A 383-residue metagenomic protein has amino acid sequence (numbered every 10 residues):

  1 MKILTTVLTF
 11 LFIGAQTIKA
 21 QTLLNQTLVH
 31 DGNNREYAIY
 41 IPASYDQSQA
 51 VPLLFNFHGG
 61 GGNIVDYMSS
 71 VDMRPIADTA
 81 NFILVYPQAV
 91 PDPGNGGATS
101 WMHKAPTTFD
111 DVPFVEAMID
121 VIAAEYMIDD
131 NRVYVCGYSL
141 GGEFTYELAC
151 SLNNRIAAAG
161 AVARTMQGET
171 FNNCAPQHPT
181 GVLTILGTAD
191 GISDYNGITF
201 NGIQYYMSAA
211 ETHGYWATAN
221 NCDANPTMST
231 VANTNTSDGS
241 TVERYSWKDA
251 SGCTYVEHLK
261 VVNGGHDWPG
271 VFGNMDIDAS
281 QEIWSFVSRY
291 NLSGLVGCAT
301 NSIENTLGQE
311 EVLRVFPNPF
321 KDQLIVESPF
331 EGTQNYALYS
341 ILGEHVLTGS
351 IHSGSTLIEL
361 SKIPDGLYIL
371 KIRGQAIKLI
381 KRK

Functional and structural regions predicted by a protein language model:
M1-T22, S302-I303, Q309-E310, E344 (+1 more regions): Bacterial Sec-dependent N-terminal signal peptides
I18-L53, D66, T79, C136-G160 (+7 more regions): A domain-start/cap signature at the N-terminus of enzymes
L24, L28-S44, S48-Y134, F144-E147 (+2 more regions): Serine-hydrolase catalytic machinery in alpha/beta-hydrolase-like enzymes
S44-Y45, G60-N63, A89-G94, A189-G191 (+3 more regions): Acidic glycine-/aspartate-rich tracts in secreted/extracellular proteins
F55-G59, A163, L186-G187, V262: The conserved beta1-alpha1 loop
A157-S240, S246-S251: The feature captures the conserved acid-bearing segment of alpha/beta-hydrolase catalytic domains
G252-L292: Extracellular low-complexity, Gly/Ser/Thr-rich intrinsically disordered linkers and protease-sensitive activation/hinge
E304-K383: C-terminal outer-membrane/trafficking sorting elements
